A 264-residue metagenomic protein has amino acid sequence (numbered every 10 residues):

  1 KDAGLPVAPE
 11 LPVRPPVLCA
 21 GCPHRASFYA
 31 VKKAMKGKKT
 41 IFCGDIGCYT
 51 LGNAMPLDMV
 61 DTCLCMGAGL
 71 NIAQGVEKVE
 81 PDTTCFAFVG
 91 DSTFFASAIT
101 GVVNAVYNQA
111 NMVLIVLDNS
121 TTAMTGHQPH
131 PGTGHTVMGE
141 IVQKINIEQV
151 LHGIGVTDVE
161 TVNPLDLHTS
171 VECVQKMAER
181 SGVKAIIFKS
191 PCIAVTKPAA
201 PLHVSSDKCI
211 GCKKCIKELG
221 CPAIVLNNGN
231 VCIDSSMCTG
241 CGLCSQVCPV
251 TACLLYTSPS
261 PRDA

Functional and structural regions predicted by a protein language model:
D2-L70, V79: Active-site diphosphate/adenylate-binding microenvironment
P15-P16, C22-H24, G44-G47, M66-A68 (+7 more regions): Fold-independent oxyanion-binding glycine-rich loops and adjacent beta-strand/coil segments at enzyme active sites
L18, A30, I41-C43, F86-F88 (+11 more regions): Structured core elements
C19-R25, E77, V106, H203-P222 (+1 more regions): Cysteine-centered iron-sulfur cluster-binding motifs in ferredoxin-type domains/subunits of redox enzymes
A20-F28, C65, G69, E140 (+5 more regions): Generic structural signal for well-ordered, non-membrane alpha-helical segments in soluble metabolic enzymes
N53-I187, K197: Thiamine diphosphate
K176-V225: Glycine/aspartate-rich loop-and-adjacent alpha/beta segment that forms the canonical ThDP
Y256-A264: Single conserved hydrophobic/aromatic residue that forms the stacking wall/gate of nucleotide- or nucleobase-binding
